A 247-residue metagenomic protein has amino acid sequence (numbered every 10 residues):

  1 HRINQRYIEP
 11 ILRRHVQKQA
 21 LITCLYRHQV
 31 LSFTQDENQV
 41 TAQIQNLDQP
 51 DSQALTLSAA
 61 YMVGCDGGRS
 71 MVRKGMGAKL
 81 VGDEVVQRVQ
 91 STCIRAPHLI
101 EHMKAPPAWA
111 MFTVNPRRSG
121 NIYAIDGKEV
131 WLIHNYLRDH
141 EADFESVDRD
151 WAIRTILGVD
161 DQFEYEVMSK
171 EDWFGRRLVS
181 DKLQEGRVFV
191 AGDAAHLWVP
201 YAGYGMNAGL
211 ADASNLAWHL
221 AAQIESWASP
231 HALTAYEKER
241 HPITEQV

Functional and structural regions predicted by a protein language model:
H1-V247: Core Rossmann-like FAD-binding/catalytic domain of the broad FAD-dependent monooxygenase superfamily
